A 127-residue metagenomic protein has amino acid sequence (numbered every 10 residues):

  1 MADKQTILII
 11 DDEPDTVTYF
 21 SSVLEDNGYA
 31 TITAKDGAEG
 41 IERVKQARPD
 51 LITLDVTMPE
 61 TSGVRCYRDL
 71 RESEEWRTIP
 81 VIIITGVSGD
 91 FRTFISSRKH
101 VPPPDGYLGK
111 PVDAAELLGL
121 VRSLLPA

Functional and structural regions predicted by a protein language model:
M1-T6, D113-A127: Non-catalytic signal-transmission and effector/linker regions of two-component phosphorelay proteins
D11, D55, T85: Active-site residues of response regulator receiver
T18-D26: Charged docking surfaces used in two-component/phosphorelay signaling
G28-K35, R43: Short hydrophobic/Thr-rich beta-strand motif most characteristic of the beta2 strand and flanking loop of CheY-like
K35-E39, S62-R68: Acidic catalytic/metal-coordinating carboxylates
A47-T53: Active-site beta3 strand of CheY-like receiver
M58: Receiver (REC) domain active-site loop signature in two-component systems and cognate sites in sensor histidine kinases
S62-R65, S88-L108, A115-G119: Alpha4 helix (beta4-alpha4-beta5 surface) of REC/receiver domains from two-component response regulators
